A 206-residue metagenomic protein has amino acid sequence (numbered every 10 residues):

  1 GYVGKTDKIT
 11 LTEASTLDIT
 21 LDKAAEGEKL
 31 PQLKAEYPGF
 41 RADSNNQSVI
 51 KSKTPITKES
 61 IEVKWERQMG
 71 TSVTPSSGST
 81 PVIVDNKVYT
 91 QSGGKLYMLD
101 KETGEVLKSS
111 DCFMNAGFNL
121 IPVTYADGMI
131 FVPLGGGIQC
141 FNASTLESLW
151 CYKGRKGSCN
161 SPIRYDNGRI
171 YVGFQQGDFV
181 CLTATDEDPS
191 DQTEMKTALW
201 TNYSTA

Functional and structural regions predicted by a protein language model:
G1-I9: A short, solvent-exposed loop/turn motif at the edges and junctions of modular extracellular/periplasmic domains
K8-P31: Extracellular beta-sheet/turn segments enriched in Thr/Pro/Gly and aliphatic residues
L11, L21, L96-L99, L146: Generic leucine side-chain signal with a strong bias for well-ordered alpha-helical environments
D22-K23, L182-D186: Short beta-strand-to-coil "C-cap" segments at the C-terminal boundary of structured domains/repeats, marking
G27-S77, Y89, D100, E105-N115 (+2 more regions): Aromatic (tryptophan-biased) beta-strands that constitute blades/sheets of beta-rich domains
P31-A42, V73-L96, F113-Q139, R155-V180 (+2 more regions): Repeat-blade elements of multi-bladed beta-propeller folds
